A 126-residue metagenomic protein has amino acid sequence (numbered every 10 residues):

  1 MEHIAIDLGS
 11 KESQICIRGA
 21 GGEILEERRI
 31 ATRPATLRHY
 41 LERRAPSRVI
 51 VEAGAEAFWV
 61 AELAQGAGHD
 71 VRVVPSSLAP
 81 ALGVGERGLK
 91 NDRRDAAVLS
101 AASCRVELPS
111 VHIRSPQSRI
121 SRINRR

Functional and structural regions predicted by a protein language model:
M1-R126: Phosphate- and other anionic-substrate recognition elements at nucleic-acid/protein interfaces
